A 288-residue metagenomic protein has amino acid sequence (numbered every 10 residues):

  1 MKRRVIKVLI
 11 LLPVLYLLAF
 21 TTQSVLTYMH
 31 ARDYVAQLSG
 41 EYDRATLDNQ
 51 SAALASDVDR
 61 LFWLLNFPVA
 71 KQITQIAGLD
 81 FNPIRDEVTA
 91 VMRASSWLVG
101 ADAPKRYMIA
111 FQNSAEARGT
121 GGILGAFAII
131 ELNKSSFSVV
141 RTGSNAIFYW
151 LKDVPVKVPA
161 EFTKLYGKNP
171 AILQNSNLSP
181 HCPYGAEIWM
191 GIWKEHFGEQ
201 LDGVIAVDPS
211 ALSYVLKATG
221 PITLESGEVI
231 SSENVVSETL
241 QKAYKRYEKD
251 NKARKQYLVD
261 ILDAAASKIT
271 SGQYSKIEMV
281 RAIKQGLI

Functional and structural regions predicted by a protein language model:
K2-I288: Non-catalytic, solvent-exposed segments at the cell envelope interface
